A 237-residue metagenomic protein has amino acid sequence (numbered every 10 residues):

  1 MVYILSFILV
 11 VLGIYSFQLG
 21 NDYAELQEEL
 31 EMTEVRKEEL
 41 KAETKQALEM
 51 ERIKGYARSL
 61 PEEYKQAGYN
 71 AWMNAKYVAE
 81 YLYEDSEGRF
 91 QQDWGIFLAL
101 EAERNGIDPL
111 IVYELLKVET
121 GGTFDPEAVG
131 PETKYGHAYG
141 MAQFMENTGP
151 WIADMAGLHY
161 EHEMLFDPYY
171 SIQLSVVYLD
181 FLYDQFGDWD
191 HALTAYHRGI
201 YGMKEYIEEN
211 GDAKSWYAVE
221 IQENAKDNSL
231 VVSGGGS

Functional and structural regions predicted by a protein language model:
M1-E80, D85, K226-S237: N-terminal secretory targeting signals
E62-S237: Catalytic glycan-binding domains that act on GlcNAc-containing polysaccharides
